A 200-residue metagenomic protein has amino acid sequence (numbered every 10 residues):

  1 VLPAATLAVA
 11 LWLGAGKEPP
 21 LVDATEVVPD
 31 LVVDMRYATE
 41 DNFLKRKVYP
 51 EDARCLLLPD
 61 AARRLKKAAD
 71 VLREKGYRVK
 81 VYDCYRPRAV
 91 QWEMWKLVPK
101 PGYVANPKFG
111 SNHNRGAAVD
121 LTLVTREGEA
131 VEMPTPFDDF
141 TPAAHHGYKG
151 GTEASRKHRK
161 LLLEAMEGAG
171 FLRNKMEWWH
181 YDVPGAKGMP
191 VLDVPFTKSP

Functional and structural regions predicted by a protein language model:
P3, L7-L11: Hydrophobic helical h-region of N-terminal Sec-dependent signal peptides in bacterial secretory/periplasmic proteins
L11-Y82, K96-M176, P184-P200: Extracytoplasmic cell-surface/polysaccharide-interacting catalytic and binding patches
P87: Segments that shape or occlude catalytic/ligand-binding pockets
V90-Q91: Short, well-ordered surface patches within globular domains
Y181: Conserved metal-phosphate-binding beta-hairpin within the catalytic cores of diverse ATP-dependent phosphoryl-transfer
